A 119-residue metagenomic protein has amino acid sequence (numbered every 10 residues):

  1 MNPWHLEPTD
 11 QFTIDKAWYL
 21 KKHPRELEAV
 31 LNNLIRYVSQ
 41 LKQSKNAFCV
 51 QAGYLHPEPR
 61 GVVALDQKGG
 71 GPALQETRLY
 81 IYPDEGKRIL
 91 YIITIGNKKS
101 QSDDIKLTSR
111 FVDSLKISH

Functional and structural regions predicted by a protein language model:
M1-E76, E85-I89, G96-H119: Basic, Lys/Arg-enriched alpha-helical interface segments
